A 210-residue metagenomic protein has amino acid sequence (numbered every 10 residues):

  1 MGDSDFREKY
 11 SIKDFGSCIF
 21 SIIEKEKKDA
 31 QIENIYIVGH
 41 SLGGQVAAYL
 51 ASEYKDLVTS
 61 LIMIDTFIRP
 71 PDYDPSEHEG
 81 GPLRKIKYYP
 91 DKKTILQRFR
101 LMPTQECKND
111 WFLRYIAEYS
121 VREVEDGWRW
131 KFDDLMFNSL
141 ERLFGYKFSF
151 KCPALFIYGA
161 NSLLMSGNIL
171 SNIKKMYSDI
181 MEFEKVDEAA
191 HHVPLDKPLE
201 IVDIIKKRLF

Functional and structural regions predicted by a protein language model:
M1-V38, D203: Active-site loop/oxyanion-hole signature of alpha/beta-hydrolase fold enzymes
D3-K9, D72-P75, G167-N168: Conserved catalytic-core motifs of eukaryotic protein kinase domains, centered on the activation segment
I32, V58, I180-M181, A189: Core-facing hydrophobic residues within beta-strands of well-ordered domains
G39-G43, A47: Gly/Ala-rich beta-loop-alpha elbow adjacent to hydrolase catalytic centers
A48-S52, L57-K92: Flexible "cap/lid" loop of the alpha/beta hydrolase fold
I86-L143: Conserved alpha/beta-hydrolase catalytic His-Asp/Glu region
R122-M176, E182-K185: Conserved serine/cysteine hydrolase catalytic core
V186-P198, V202: Catalytic histidine-centered segment of alpha/beta-hydrolase-like enzymes
